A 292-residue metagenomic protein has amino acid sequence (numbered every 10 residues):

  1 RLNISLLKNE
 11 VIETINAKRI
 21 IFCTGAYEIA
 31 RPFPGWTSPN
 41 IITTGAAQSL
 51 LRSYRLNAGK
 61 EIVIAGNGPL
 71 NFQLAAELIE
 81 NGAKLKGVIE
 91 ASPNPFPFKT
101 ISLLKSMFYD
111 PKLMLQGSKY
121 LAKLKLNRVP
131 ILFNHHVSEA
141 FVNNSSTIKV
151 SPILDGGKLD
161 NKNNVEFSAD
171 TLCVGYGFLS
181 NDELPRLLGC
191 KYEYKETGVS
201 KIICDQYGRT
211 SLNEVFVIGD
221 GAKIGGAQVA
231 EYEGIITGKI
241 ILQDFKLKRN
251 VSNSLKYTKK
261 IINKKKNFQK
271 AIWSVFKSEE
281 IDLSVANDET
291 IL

Functional and structural regions predicted by a protein language model:
R1-L292: Residues forming the flavin
